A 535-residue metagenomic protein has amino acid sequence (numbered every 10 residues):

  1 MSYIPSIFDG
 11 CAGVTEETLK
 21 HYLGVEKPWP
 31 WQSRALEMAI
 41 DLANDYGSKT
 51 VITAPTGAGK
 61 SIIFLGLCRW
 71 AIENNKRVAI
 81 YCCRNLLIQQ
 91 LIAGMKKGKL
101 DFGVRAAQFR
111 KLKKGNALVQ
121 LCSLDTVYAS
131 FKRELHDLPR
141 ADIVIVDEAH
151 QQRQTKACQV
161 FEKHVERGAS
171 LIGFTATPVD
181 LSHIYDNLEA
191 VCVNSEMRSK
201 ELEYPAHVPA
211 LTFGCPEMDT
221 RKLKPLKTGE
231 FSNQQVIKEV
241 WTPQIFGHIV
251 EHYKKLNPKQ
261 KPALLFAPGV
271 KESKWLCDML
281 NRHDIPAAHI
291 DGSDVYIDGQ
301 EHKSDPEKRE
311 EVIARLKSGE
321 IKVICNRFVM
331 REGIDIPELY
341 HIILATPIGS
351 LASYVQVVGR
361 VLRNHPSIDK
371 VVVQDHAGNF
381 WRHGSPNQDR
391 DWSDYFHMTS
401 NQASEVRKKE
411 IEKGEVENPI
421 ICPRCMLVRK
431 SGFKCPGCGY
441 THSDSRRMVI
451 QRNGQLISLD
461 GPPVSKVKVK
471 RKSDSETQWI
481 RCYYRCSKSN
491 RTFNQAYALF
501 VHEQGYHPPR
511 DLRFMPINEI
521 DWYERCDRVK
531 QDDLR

Functional and structural regions predicted by a protein language model:
S2-T53: Conserved pre-motif I regulatory segment
Y46-L67, F266: Walker A/P-loop
I62-I63, W70-K96, V270-K271: Conserved Walker A/P-loop ATP-binding site and its immediately adjacent core in helicase/helicase-like ATPase domains
R105-G115, K274-W275, I285-R327: Conserved helicase ATPase core of P-loop NTP-dependent helicases/translocases
A141, K322-I348, S353-R360, K370-D375: A short beta-strand element within the Helicase C-terminal
H150-A210: Post-DEXD/H (motif II) to motif III coupling segment of the RecA-like Helicase ATP-binding lobe
V191-A267: Conserved interdomain linker/interface between the two RecA-like ATPase lobes of SF2 helicase motors
R360-R390: Conserved segment of the helicase C-terminal RecA-like domain
